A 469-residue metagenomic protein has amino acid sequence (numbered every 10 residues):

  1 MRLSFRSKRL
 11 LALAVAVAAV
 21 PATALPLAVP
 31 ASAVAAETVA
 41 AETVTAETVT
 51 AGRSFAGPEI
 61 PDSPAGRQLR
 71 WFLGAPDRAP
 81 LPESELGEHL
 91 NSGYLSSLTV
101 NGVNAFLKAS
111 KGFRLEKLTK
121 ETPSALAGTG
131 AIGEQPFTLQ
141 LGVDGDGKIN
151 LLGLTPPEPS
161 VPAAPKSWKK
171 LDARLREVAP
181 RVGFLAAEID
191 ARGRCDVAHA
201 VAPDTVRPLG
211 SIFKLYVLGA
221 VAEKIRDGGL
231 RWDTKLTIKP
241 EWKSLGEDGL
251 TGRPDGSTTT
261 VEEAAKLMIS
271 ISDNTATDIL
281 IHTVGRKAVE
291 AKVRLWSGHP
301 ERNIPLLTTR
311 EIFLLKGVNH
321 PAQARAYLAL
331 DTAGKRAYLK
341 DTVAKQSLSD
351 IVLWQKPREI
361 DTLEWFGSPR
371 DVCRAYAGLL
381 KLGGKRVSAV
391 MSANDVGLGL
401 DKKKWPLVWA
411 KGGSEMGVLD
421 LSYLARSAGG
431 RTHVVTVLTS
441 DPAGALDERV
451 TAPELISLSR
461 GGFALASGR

Functional and structural regions predicted by a protein language model:
M1-E47: Secretory targeting and sorting signals
R9-A12, A31, D144-G145, P156-V178 (+1 more regions): Structured C-terminal helix/loop/strand segments within mature extracytoplasmic catalytic/sensor domains
A36, V49-A75, P159-S160: Short, low-complexity N-terminal intrinsically disordered segments enriched in polar/charged residues
P80-P123: Short solvent-exposed beta->alpha transition segments
P156-P208: Beta-lactamase-like hydrolase cores
A163-A164, D255-A344, R370: Active-site-adjacent helix/loop patches that line small-molecule binding or acyl-intermediate pockets
R207-L236, M268, V435: Active-site SXXK
D227-S257: Short, glycine/proline-biased beta-turn/loop segments that scaffold the active-site neighborhood
